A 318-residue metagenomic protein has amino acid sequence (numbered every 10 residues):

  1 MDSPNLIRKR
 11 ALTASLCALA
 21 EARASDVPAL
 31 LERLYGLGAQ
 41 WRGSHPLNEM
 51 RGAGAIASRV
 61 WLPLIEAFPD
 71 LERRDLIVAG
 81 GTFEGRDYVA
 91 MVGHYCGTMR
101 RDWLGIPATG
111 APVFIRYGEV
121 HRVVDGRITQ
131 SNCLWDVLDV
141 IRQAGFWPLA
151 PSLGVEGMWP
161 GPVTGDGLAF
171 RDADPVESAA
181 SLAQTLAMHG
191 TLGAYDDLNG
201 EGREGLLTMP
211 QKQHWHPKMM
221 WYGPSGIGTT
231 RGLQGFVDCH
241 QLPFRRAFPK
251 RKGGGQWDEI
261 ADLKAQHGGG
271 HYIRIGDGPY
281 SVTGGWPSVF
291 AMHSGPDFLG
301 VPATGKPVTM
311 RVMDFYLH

Functional and structural regions predicted by a protein language model:
M1-H318: C-terminal and inter-domain tail/linker signature
